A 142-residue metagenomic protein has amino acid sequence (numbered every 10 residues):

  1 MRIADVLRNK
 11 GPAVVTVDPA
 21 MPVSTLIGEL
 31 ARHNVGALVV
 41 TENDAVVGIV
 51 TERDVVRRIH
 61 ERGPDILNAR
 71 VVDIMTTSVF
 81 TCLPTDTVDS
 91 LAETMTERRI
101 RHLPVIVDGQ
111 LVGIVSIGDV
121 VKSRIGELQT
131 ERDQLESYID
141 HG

Functional and structural regions predicted by a protein language model:
M1-P12, T51-T81, D86-T96, I117-G142: Tandem CBS (Bateman) regulatory domains
R2-V47: A positional/architectural concept
V14-V15, A37-L38, V47, V72-D73 (+2 more regions): Structural motif
T16-N34, T81-R99, I106: The conserved cystathionine-beta-synthase
L30-H33, L38-D54, M95, L103-G118: A glycine-centered beta-loop-beta connector
T77-S78, R101-G113, I139-G142: Short flexible/disordered coil segments
